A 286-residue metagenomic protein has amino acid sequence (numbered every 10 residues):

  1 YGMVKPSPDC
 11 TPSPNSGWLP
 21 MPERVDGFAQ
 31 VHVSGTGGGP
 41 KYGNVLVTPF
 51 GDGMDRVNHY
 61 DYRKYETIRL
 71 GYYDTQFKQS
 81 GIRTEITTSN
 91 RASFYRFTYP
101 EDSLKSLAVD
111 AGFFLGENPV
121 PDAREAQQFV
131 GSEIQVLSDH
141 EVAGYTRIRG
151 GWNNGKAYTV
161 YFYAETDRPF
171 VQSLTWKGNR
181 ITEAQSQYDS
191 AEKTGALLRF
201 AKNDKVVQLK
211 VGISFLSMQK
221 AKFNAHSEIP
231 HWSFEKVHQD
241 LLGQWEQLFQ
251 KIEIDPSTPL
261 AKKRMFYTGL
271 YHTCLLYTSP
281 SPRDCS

Functional and structural regions predicted by a protein language model:
Y1-S279, R283-S286: Accessory carbohydrate-recognition regions in carbohydrate-active enzymes
